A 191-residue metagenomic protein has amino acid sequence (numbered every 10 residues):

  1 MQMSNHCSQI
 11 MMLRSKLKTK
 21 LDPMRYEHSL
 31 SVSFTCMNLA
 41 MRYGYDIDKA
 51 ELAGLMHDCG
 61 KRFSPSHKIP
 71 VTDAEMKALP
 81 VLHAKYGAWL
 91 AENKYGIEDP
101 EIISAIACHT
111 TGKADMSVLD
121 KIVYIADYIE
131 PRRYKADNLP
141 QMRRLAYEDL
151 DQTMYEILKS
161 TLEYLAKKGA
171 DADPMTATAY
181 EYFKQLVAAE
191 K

Functional and structural regions predicted by a protein language model:
M1-L21: Extreme N-terminal tail/first-helix region
Q2, H6, H28, H67 (+4 more regions): Histidine (H) residue identity feature
M3-H6, Y147, D151, A172 (+1 more regions): Intrinsic-disorder-associated interaction segments
S15-D22, H28, M37, R42-E156: Divalent metal-dependent catalytic cores for phosphoryl transfer on phosphate-bearing substrates
S31: Double-stranded DNA-binding cores of transcription factors and transposases
Q152-K167: Long, amphipathic alpha-helical surface segments
E163-K191: Charged phosphate-binding loop/patch that engages nucleotide di/tri-phosphates or the phosphate backbone of nucleic
